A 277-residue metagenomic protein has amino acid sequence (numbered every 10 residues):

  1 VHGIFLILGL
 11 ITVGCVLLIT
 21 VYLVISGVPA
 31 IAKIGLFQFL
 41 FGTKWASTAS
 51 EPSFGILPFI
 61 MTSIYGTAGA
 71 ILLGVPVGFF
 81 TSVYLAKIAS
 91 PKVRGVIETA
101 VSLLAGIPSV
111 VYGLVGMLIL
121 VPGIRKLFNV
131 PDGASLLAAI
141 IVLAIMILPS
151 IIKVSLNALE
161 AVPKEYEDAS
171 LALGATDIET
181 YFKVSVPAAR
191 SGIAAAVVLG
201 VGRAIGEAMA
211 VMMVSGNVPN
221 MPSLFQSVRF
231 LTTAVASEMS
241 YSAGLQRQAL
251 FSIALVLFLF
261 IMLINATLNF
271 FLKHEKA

Functional and structural regions predicted by a protein language model:
H2, V77-G116: Cytoplasmic-entry segments and transmembrane alpha-helices of multi-pass inner-membrane transporters
T20-S53, G216-F225: Short membrane-interfacial helix/loop motifs at transmembrane-helix boundaries
I56-Y84: Transmembrane alpha-helix signature in integral membrane proteins
S102-A144: Generic hydrophobic transmembrane alpha-helix motif, especially the helices
P108, L173-G174, P187: Glycine/proline-centered hinge or cleavage motifs at structural transition points of membrane proteins
V154-S155, L159, D177-M212: Transmembrane alpha-helices
L156-E160, K164, L171, S240-A277: C-terminal transmembrane helix and the adjacent membrane-cytosol boundary/short C-terminal tail of inner/organellar
V211-F258: Interhelical loop and adjacent transmembrane-helix boundary motif in polytopic membrane transport permeases
